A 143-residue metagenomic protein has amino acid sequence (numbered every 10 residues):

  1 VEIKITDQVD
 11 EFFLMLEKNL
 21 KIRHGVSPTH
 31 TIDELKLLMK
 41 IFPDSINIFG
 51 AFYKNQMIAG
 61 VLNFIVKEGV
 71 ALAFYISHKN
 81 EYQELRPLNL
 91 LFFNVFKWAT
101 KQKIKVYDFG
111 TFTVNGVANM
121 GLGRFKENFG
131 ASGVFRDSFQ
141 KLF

Functional and structural regions predicted by a protein language model:
V1-Y82, W98, N115, N128: A conserved beta-strand-loop-helix scaffold within acyl/acetyltransferase catalytic domains
E2-I3, I46, L91, A131 (+1 more regions): Generic preference for hydrophobic/aromatic residues in regular secondary structure cores
H30-D33, H78, F92, T100-K103 (+1 more regions): Short, surface-exposed, polar/charged, turn-prone segments marking secondary-structure boundaries
E34, L91, V95, L122-F125: A general structural detector for well-ordered alpha-helical segments in enzyme core domains, enriched
Q83-K97: Conserved acetyl-CoA-binding loop-helix of GNAT-fold acetyltransferases
Q102-F143: Active-site/acyl-donor-binding loops of N-acyltransferases
